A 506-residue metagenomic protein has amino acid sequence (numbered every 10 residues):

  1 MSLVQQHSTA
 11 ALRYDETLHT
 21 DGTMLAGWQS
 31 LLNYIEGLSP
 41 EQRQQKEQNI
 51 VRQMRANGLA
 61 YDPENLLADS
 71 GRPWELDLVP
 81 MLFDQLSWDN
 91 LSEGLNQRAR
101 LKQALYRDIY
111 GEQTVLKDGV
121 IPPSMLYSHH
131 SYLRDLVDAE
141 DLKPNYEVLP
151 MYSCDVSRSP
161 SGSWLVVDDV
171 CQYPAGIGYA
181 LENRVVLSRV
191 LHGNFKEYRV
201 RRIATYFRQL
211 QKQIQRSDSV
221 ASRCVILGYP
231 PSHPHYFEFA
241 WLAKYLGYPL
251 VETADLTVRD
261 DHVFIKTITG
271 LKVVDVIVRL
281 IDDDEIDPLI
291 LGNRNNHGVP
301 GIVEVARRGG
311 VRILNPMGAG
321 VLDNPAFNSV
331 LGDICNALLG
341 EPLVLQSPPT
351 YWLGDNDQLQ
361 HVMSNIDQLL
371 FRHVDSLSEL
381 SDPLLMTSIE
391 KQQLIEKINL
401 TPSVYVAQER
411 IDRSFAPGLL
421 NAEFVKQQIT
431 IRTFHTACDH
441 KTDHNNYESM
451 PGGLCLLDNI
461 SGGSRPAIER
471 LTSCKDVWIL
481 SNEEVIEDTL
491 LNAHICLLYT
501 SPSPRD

Functional and structural regions predicted by a protein language model:
S2, H7-A11, D15-T20, M24-A60 (+2 more regions): An acidic, charge-biased composition feature
S2-A26, L142-Y152, S157-L165, D169-L339 (+1 more regions): ATP-binding N-terminal substructure of ATP-dependent carboxylate-amine bond-forming enzymes
E36, Q42-L76, L419-A422, Q427-I429 (+3 more regions): Flexible, glycine-rich loop/tail regions that form catalytic "lids" or insertion modules at the edges of active sites
Q44-Y132: Low-complexity, highly charged intrinsically disordered N-terminal segments that act as targeting/localization
W88-G111, H130-L136, F264-D275, R279-D284 (+2 more regions): Active-site nucleotide/adenylate-binding loops and adjacent lid/helix of ATP-dependent enzymes
S128-S131, L136-L165, V273-V276, Y351-N365 (+1 more regions): Phosphate-binding site of ATP-dependent enzymes
L165-Y198, G292-G301, M386-E390, V425-H494: Extended active-site and interfacial segments that coordinate phosphate-rich ligands in large catalytic machineries
Y499-D506: Conserved small/polar residues in nucleotide/adenosyl-binding loops
